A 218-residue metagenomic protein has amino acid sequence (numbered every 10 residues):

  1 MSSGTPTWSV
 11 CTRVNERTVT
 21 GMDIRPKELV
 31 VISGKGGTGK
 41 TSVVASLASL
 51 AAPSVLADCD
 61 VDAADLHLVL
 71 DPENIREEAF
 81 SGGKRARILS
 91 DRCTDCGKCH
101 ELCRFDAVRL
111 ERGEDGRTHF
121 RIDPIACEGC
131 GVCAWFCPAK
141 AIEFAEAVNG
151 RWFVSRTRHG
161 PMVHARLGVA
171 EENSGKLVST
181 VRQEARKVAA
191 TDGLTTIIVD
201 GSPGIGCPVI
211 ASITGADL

Functional and structural regions predicted by a protein language model:
M1, T5-V14: Cationic, amphipathic, low-complexity alpha-helical segments enriched in hydrophobics plus arginine/proline
D23-A51: Walker A (P-loop) phosphate-binding motif
A45-L50, L68, Q183, K187 (+1 more regions): Short, well-ordered alpha-helices that flank and scaffold nucleotide-derived cofactor binding pockets
S54-H67, E146-R151: Short beta-strand-centered segment that lines the nucleotide-binding/catalytic pocket of NTP-utilizing
D60, L167-V169, N173, R182-V209: Switch II (G3) loop of P-loop NTPases
A64-G83, V154-R156: P-loop NTPase switch/communication element
K98-I122, V132-V148: Iron-sulfur cluster-binding cysteine motifs and their immediate structural context in ferredoxin-like electron-transfer
P208-L218: Inter-motif core of Ras-like GTPase G domains
